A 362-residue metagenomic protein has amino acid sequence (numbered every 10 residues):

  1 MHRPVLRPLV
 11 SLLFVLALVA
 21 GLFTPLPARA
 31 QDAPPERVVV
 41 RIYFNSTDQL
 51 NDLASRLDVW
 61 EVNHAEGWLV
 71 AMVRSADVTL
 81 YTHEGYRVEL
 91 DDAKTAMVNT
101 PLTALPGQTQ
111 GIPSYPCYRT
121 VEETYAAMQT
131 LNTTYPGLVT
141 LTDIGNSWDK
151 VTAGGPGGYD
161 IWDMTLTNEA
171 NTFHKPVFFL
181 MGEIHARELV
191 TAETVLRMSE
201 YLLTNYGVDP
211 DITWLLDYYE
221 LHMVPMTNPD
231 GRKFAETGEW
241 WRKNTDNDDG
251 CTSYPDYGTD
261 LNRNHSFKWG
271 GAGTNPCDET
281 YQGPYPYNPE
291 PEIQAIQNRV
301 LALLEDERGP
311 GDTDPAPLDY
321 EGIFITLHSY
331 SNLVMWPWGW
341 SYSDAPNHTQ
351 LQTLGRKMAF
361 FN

Functional and structural regions predicted by a protein language model:
M1-L13: Bacterial N-terminal signal peptides that target proteins for export
S11-L22: Bacterial N-terminal signal peptides
G21-D32: C-terminal region of N-terminal signal peptides and the immediate post-cleavage residues of exported proteins
A30-N362: M14 metallocarboxypeptidase catalytic domain recognition
